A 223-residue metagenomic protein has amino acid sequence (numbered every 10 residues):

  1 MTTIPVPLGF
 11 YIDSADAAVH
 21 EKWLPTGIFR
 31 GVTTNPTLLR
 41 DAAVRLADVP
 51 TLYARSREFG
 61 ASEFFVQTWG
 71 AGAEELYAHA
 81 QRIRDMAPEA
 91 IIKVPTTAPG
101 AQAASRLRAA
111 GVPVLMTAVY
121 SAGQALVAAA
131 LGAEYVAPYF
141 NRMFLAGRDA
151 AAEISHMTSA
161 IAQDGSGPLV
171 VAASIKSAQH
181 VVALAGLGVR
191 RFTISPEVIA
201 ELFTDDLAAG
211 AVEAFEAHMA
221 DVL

Functional and structural regions predicted by a protein language model:
T2-E21, P25-F29, T34-R106, F140: Active-site beta->alpha loop and helix N-cap motifs at the rims of alpha/beta catalytic domains
A18-T26, E75-H79, A103, S121-L131 (+1 more regions): Catalytic cores of alpha/beta
G27-G31, M86-E89, R106-L115, A130-A137 (+1 more regions): Glycine-enriched alpha-helix->loop->beta-strand junction motifs that scaffold or abut catalytic
G31, P36-D41, A118, Y135-A146 (+1 more regions): Glycine-rich phosphate-binding active-site loops on the catalytic face of alpha/beta enzymes
N35, I92, A128, L184 (+1 more regions): Conserved, mostly hydrophobic/aromatic
P50-F64, R84-A87, A101-V114, A150-V170 (+1 more regions): Alpha-helix-loop-beta-strand connector modules within alpha/beta enzyme cores
A118-E153, M157: Histidine/lysine/aspartate-rich catalytic loop segments that bind and position anionic ligands
I161-L223: C-terminal alpha-helical cap/extension of soluble enzyme domains
